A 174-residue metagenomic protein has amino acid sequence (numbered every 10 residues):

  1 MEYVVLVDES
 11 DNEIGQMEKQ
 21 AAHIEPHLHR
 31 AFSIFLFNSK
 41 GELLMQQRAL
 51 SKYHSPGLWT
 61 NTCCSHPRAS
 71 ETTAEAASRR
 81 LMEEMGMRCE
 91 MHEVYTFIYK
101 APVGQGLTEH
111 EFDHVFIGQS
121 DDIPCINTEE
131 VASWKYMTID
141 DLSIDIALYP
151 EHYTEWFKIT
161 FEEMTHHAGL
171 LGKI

Functional and structural regions predicted by a protein language model:
M1-S33, S39: Acidic, metal-coordinating catalytic segment for phosphate/diphosphate chemistry, firing primarily on the Nudix
V4, E42-L43, W134-K135: A residue-level structural signature of the nucleotidyltransferase/glycosyltransferase Rossmann-like core
E18-Q20, A69, I98, L107-I174: Nudix hydrolase/Nudix homology domain
A21-F32, E42-R79: Conserved Nudix-box catalytic region and its N-terminal flanking loop in Nudix hydrolases and closely related
P26, K40, M82-I123: Active-site segment of metal-dependent pyrophosphate-handling enzymes, primarily the Nudix hydrolase catalytic core
